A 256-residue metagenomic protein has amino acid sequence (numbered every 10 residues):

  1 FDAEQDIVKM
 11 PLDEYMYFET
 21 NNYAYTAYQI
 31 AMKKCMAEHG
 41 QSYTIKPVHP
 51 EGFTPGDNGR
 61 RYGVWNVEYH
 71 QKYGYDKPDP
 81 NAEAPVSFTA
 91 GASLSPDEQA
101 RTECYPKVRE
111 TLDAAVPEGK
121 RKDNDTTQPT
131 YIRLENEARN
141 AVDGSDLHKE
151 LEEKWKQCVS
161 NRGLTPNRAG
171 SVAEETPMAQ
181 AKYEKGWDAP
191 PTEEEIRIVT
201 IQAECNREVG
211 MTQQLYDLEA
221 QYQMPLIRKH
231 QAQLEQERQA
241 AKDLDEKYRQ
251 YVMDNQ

Functional and structural regions predicted by a protein language model:
F1-Q256: Cell-envelope/extracellular polymer assembly enzymes that use nucleotide-activated donors
